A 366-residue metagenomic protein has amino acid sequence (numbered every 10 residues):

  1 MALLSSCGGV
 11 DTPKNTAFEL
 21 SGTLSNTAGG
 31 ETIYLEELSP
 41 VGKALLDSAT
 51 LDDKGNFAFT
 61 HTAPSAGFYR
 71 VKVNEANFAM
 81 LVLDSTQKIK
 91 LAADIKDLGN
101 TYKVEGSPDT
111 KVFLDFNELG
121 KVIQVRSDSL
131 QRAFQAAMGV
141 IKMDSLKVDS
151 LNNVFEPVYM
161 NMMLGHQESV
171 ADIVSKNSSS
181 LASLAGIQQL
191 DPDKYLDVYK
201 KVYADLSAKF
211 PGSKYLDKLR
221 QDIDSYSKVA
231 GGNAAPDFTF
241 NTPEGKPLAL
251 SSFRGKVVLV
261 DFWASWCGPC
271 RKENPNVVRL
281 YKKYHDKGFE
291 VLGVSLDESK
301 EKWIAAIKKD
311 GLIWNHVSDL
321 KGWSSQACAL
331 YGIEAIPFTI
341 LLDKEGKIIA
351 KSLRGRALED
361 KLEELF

Functional and structural regions predicted by a protein language model:
L3-S6: C-terminal motif of bacterial Sec signal peptides marking the signal peptidase cleavage site
G8-H166: A non-transmembrane, solvent-exposed segment enriched in polar/low-complexity residues
K176-S180, D193, K209-D217: Short solvent-exposed coil/turn linkers within tandem alpha-helical repeat scaffolds
D217-S251, W314, K361: N-terminal "domain-start" segment that seeds a small globular fold
N241, I304-I340, K344-E345: Short, internal strand/loop/helix patches that form the active-site neighborhood or redox-interaction surface
R254, F262-R279: Conserved redox-active cysteine motifs that mediate thiol-disulfide chemistry, especially di-cysteine Cys-X(1-2)-Cys
R271-D310, L320-A329, D360: Structural microenvironment flanking redox-active thiols in thiol-disulfide oxidoreductases
A335, K347-F366: Non-catalytic, surface beta->alpha helical segment in thiol-disulfide oxidoreductase systems
